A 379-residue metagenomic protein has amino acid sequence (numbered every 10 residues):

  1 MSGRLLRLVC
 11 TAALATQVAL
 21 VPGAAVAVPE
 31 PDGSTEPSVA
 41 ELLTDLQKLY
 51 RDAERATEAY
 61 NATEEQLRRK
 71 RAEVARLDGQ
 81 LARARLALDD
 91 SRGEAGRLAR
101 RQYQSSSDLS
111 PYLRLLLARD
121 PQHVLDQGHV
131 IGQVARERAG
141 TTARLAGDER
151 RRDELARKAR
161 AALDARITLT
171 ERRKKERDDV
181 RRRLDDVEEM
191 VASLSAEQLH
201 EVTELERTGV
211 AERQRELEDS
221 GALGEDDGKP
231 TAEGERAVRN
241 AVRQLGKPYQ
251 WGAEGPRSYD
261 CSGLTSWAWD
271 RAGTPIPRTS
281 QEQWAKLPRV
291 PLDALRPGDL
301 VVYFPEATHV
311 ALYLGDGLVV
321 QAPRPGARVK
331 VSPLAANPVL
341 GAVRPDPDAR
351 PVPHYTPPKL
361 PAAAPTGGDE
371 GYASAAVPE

Functional and structural regions predicted by a protein language model:
M1-E41, T168-R243, P305, P357-P378: Hydrophobic packing segments in regular secondary structure
E30-R100, K158-A165: Long, contiguous alpha-helical "rod/stalk" segments
S38, D45, S193-E197, L318 (+3 more regions): Extracellularly exposed regions in secreted/surface proteins, prominently low-complexity, repeat-rich
R51, E65, G79, G147 (+5 more regions): Extended alpha-helical stalk/coiled-coil segments
L86-G140, S195-A222: Short coil/loop "hinge" linkers that interrupt or connect long alpha-helical coiled-coils or helical hairpins
I131-L163, R243: Long amphipathic alpha-helical coiled-coil segments
K247-L295: Catalytic cysteine-centered active-site loop
T274-R328: ...with weaker cross-activation on analogous glycine-rich loops/strands in unrelated enzymes
